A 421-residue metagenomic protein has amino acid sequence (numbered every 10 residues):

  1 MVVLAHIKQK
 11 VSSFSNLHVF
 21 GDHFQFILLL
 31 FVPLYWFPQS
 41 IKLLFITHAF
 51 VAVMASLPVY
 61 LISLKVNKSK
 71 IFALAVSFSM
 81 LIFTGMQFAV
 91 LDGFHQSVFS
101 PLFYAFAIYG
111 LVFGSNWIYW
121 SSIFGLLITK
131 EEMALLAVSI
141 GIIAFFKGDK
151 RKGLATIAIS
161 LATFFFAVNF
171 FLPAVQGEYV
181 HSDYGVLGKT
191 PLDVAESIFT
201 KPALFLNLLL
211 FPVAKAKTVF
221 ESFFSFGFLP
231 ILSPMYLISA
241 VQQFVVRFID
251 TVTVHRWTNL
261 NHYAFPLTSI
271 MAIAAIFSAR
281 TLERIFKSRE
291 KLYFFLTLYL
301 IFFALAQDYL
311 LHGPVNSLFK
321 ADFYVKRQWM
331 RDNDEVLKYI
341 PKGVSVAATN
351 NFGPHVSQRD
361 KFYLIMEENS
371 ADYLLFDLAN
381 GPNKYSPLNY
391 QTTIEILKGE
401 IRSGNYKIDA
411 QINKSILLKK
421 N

Functional and structural regions predicted by a protein language model:
M1-V19, F26-I27: Extracytosolic helix-loop segments that constitute the early lumenal/periplasmic catalytic or substrate-binding loops
K42, I46-N67, F106: Transmembrane-helix motifs of polytopic, lipid-linked glycan transferases
P58-I62, S79-I82, V90, V98-I123: Specific aromatic-rich, kink-prone transmembrane helix
I71, A158-L161, L282-H312: Signature aromatic-anchored transmembrane alpha helix within multi-pass, membrane-resident enzymes that catalyze glycan
A105-G110, W117-F145, I159-A162: Membrane-interface alpha helices of multi-pass inner-membrane proteins
K150-V241, I276, F303-Q307: Membrane-lumen/periplasm interface segments of specific transmembrane helices in polyprenyl phosphate-linked
I238-K287: Hydrophobic/aromatic-rich transmembrane helices and adjacent perimembrane loops
L300-H355, D360: Membrane-embedded, lumen/periplasm-facing catalytic core of multi-pass transferases that use lipid-linked donors
